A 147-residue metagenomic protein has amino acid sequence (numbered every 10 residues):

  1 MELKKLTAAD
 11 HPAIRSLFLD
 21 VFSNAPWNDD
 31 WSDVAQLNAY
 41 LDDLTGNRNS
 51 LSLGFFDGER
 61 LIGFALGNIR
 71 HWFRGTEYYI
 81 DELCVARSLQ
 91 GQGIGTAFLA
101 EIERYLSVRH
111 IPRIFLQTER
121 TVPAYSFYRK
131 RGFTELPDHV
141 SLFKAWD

Functional and structural regions predicted by a protein language model:
M1-S16: A short beta-loop-alpha structural element at the N-terminal edge of CoA-dependent acyl/N-acetyltransferase catalytic
L19-L41: Conserved GNAT-fold acetyl-CoA-binding loop/helix
D42-G54: A short helix-loop-beta-strand connector motif used in the catalytic cores of GNAT acetyltransferases and, in some
G54, R60-I69, Y79, C84: Conserved beta-strand in the GNAT
R70-I80, Q90, L136-D138: A conserved beta-turn-beta hairpin within the catalytic core of GNAT-like acetyltransferases that forms part
I80, I114-T118: Conserved hydrophobic beta-strand within the GNAT/NAT acetyltransferase core sheet that lines the active-site cleft
V85, G91-R104, K130: Conserved acetyl-CoA-binding loop-helix of GNAT-fold acetyltransferases
T96, P112, R120-D138: Conserved active-site alpha-helix within GNAT-family acetyltransferase domains
